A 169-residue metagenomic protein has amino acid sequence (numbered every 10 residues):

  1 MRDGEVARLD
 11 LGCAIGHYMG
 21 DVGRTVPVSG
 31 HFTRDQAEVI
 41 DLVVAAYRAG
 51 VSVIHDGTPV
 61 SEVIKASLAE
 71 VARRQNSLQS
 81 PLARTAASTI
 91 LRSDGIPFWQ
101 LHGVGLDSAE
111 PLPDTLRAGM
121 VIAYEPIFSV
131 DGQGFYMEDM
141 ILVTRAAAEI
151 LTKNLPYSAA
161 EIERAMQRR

Functional and structural regions predicted by a protein language model:
M1-R169: Active-site neighborhoods and metal-handling regions in enzymes and metal-associated proteins
